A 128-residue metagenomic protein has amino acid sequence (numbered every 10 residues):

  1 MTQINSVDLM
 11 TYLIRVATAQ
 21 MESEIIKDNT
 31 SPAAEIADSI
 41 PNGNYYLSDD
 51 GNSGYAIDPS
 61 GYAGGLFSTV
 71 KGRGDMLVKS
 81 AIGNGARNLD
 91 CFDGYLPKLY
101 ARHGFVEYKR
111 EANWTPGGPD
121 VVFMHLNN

Functional and structural regions predicted by a protein language model:
M1-A33: Short amphipathic alpha-helix that is part of the acyltransferase structural core
M1-I14, Y55-D58, A63-L66, R87 (+1 more regions): Generic preference for hydrophobic/aromatic residues in regular secondary structure cores
D8, P41-N42, G51, L96 (+1 more regions): A general marker of short, structured functional hotspots
Y12, N113-N128: C-terminal "cap" of GNAT-fold acetyltransferases
M21-V70: A conserved beta-strand-loop-helix scaffold within acyl/acetyltransferase catalytic domains
D58-P116: Acyl-donor binding region in acyl/amide transferases
